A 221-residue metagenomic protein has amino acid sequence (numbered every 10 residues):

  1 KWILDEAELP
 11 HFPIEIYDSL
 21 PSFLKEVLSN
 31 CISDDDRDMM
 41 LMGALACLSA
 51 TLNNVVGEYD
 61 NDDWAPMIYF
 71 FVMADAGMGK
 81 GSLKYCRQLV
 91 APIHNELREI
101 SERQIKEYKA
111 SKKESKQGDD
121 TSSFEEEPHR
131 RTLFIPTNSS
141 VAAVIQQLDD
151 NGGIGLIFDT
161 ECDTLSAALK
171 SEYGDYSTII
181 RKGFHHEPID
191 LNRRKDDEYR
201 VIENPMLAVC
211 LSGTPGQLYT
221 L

Functional and structural regions predicted by a protein language model:
K1-L221: Phosphate-handling catalytic cores of nucleic-acid transaction enzymes
